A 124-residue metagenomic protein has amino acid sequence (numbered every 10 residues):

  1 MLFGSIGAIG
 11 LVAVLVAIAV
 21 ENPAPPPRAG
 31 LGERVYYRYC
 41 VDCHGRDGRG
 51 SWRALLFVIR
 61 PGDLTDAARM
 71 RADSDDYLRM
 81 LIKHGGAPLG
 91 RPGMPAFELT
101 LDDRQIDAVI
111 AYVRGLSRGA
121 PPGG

Functional and structural regions predicted by a protein language model:
L2-V16: Hydrophobic membrane-insertion alpha-helices, especially the h-region of bacterial N-terminal signal peptides
A13-V35, S51, G123-G124: Electrostatic cytochrome c docking/interface patches
V20, W52, D66, M94-F97: Conserved short-loop catalytic and cofactor-binding motifs
P26-G30, R34, R71-D73, T100-D103: Short, solvent-exposed loop/helix junctions and linker helices that flank or host conserved functional motifs
G32, Y36-R46, M94, V109-V113: The canonical Cys-X-X-Cys-His
E33, G45-R79: Gly/Gly-Pro-rich "capping" loops immediately C-terminal to redox-active cysteine motifs in periplasmic/lumenal
V58-D63, K83-L116, G123-G124: Axial heme c-ligation environment in periplasmic c-type cytochrome domains
